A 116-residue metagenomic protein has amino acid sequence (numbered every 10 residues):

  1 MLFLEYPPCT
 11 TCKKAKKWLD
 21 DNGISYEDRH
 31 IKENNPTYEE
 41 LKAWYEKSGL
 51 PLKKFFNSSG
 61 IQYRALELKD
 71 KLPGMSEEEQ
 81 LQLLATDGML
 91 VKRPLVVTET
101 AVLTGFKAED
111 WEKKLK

Functional and structural regions predicted by a protein language model:
M1-N22, E27-I31: Local sequence-structure signature of Cys/Sec-based thiol-disulfide redox active-site neighborhoods
E33-K116: Thiol/selenol-based redox catalytic cores and closely related redox-interacting motifs
